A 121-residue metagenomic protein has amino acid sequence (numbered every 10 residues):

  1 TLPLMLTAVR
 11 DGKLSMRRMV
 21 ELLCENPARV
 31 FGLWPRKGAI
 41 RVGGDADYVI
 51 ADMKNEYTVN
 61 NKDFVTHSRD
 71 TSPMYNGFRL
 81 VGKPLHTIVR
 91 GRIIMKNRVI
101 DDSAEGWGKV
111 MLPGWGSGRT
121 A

Functional and structural regions predicted by a protein language model:
T1-N55: His/Asp/Glu-enriched, well-ordered alpha-helical/loop segment that forms or immediately abuts the divalent-metal
P3-L14, L80-R92, A121: Low-complexity, flexible helical/coil segments
D45-M111: C-terminal cap of metal-dependent C-N hydrolases
K109-A121: Short, solvent-exposed cationic patches
